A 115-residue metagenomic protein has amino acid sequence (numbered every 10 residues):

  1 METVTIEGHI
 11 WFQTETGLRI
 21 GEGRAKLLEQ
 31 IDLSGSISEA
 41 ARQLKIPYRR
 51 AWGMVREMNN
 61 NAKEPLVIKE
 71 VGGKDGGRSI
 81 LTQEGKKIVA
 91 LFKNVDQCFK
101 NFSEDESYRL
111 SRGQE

Functional and structural regions predicted by a protein language model:
T3-T16: Short, Lys/Arg-enriched N-terminal segment that forms or immediately precedes the first helix of a structured domain
L18-L28: Short alpha-helical elements of helix-turn-helix
I31-A41: Short helix-boundary/capping micro-motifs
K45-P47: Central "turn" residue of the DNA-binding helix-turn-helix
M54: Residues within the DNA-recognition helix of helix-turn-helix
N60-P65: Residue cluster at the C-terminal edge of the helix-turn-helix DNA-binding motif
K69-N94: Basic, amphipathic "hinge/linker" alpha-helix immediately C-terminal to the N-terminal HTH DNA-binding motif
K87-E115: Helix-turn-helix/homeodomain-like alpha-helical modules used for DNA recognition and transcription-factor dimerization
